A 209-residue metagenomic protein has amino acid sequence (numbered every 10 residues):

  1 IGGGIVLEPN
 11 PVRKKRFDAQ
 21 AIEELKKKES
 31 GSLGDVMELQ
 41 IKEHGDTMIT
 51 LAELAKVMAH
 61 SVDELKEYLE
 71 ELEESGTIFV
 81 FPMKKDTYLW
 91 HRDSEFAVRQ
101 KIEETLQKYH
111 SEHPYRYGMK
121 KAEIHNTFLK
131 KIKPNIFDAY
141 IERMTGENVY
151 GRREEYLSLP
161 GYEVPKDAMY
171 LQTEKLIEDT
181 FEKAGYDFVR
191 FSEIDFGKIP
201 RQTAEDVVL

Functional and structural regions predicted by a protein language model:
I1-L209: C-terminal effector modules of nucleic-acid-centric enzymes and ribosome-associated factors
